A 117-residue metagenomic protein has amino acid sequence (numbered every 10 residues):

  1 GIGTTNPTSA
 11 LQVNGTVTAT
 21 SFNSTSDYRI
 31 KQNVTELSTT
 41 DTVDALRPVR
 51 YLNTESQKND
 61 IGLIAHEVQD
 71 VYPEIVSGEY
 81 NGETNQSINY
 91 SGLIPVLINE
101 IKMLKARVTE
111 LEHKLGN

Functional and structural regions predicted by a protein language model:
G1-N6, L11-S24, I101: Low-complexity, small-hydrophobic/phenylalanine-enriched stretches that adopt extended beta/coil conformations used
V13-Y90, R107-N117: C-terminal intramolecular chaperone/autoprocessing and neck/assembly modules of extracellular spikes and adhesins
L97, I101-L104, L111: Long, hydrophobic or amphipathic alpha-helical segments
